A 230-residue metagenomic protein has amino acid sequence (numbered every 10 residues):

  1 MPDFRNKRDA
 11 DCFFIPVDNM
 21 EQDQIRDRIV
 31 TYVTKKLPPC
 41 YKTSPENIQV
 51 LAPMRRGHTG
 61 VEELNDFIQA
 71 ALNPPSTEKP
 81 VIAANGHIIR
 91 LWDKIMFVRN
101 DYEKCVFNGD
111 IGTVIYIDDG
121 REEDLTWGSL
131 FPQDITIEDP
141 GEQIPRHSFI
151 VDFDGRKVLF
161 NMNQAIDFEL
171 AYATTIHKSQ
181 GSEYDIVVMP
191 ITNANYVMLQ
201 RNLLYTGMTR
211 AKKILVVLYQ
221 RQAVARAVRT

Functional and structural regions predicted by a protein language model:
M1-M96, D101-K104: Conserved helicase motor core of P-loop NTPases
D110-T230: C-terminal accessory regions
